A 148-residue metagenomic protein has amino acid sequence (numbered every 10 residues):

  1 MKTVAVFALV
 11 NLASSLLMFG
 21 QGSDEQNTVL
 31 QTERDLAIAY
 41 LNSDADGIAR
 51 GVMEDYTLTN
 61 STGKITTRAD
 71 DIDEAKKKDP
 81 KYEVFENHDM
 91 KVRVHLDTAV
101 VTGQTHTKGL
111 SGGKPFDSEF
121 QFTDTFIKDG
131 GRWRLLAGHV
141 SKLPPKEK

Functional and structural regions predicted by a protein language model:
M1-A5: Positively charged n-region of N-terminal signal peptides that target proteins for export
F7, F19-K148: A beta-strand edge to alpha-helix "cap/lid" segment located at domain peripheries
